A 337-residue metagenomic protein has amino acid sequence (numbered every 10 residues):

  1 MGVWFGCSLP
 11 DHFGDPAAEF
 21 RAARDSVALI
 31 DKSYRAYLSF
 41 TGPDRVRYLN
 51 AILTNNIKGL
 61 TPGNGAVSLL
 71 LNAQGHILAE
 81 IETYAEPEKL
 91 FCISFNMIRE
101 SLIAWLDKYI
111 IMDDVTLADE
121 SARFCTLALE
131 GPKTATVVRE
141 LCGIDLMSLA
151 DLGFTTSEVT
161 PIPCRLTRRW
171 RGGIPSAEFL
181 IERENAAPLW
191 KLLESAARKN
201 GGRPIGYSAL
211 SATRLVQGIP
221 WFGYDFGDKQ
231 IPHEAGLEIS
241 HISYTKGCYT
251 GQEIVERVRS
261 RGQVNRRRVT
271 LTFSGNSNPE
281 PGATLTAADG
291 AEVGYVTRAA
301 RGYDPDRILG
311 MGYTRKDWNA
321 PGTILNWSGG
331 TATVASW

Functional and structural regions predicted by a protein language model:
M1-P16, V115-R268, E292, Y303 (+1 more regions): Glycine-rich, acidic
M1-V67, L71, H76-L78: Acidic, proline/glycine-enriched N-terminal capping motif
P16-D25, S68-E80, I110-D113, E158-T167 (+1 more regions): Short amphipathic beta-strand starts and helix->beta connectors
P43, F95-E100, P132-T134, E182-A187 (+1 more regions): Helix N-cap motif at beta-to-alpha junctions
R45-P87, E130-R171: A glycine-rich (often HGG/GG-containing) alpha/beta subdomain
I52, W105-K108, L141-C142, L189-N200 (+2 more regions): Short amphipathic alpha-helices in soluble, non-transmembrane regions that often serve as interface/regulatory elements
A73, I81, Q230, A235-Q252 (+1 more regions): Glycine-rich, small/acidic residue-mixed loop/short-helix segments
C92: DNA replication initiation on ssDNA origins
